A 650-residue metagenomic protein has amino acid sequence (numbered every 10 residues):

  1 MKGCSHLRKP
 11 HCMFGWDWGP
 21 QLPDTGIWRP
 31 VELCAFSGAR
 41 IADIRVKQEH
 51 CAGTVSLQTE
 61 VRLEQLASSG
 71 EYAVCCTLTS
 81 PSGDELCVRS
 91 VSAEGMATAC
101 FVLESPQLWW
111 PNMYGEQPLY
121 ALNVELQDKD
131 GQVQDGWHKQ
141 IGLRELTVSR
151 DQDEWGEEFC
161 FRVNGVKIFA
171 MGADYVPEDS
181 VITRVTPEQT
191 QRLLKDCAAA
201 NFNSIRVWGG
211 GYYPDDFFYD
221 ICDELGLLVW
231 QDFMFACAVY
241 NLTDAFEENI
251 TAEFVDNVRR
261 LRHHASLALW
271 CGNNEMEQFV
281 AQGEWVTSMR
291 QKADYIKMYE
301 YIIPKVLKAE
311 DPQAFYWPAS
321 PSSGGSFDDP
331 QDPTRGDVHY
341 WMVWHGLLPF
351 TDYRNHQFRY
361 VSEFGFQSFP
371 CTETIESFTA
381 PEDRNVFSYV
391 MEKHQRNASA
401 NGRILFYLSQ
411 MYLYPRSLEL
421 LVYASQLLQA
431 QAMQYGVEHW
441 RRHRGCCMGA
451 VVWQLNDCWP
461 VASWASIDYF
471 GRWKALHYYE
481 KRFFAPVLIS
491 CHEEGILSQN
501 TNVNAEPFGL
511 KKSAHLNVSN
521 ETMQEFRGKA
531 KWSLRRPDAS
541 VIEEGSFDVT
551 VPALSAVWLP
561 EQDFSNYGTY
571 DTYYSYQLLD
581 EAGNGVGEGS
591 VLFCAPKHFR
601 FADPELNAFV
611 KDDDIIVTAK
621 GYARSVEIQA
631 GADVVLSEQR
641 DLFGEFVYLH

Functional and structural regions predicted by a protein language model:
M1-S204, T334, R442-H443, C447 (+2 more regions): Secreted/periplasmic carbohydrate-active enzymes, especially glycoside hydrolases
L7-R8, C34-A39, D43-R45, V133-A238 (+2 more regions): Active-site-adjacent substrate/metal-binding segments within catalytic domains of carbohydrate-active enzymes
W18, P30, A173, D232-F233 (+2 more regions): Generic detector of well-ordered alpha-helical packing
G19-G26, A39, W270, K305-K308 (+2 more regions): Substrate-binding clefts and catalytic carboxylate motifs of secreted carbohydrate-active enzymes
P23, S149, P177-S180, Y212-D215 (+9 more regions): Flexible loop/turn segments at secondary-structure boundaries
R162-V163, R260-H264, E310, D352-N355 (+1 more regions): Extracellular/periplasmic catalytic domains that process cell-envelope and extracellular macromolecules
E224, N241-F327: Active-site neighborhood of glycoside hydrolase catalytic domains
E224-L227, F235-A236, N456, S533-R536 (+1 more regions): Active/binding-pocket-proximal capping segment
